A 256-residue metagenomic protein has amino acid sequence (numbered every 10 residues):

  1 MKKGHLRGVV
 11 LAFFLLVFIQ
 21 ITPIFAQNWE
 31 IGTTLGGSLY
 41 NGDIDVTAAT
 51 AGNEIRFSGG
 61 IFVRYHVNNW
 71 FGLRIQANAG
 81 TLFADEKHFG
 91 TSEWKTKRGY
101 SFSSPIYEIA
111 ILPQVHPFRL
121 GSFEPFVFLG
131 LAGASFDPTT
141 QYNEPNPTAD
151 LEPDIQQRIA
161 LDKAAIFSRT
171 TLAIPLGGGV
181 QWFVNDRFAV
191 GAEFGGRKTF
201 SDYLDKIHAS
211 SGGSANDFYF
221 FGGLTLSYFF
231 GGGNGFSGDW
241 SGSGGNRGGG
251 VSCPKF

Functional and structural regions predicted by a protein language model:
T22, L39, V67-N69, Q114-R119 (+3 more regions): Outer-membrane beta-barrel proteins
F25-H66, S227, G231, K255-F256: Short glycine/proline- and aromatic-enriched beta-strand/turn motifs that initiate or cap beta-hairpins
Q27, N53-F57, S103-I109, F123 (+2 more regions): Residues that define the transmembrane beta-barrel architecture of outer-membrane proteins
E30, G72, S122-E124, P175 (+4 more regions): Membrane-spanning beta-strand positions in outer-membrane beta-barrel proteins
T33-L35, G59-Y65, I111-V115, L129-G133 (+3 more regions): Residues on the lipid-exposed face of transmembrane beta-strands in outer-membrane beta-barrel proteins
D43-A49, W94-S101, L161-I166, H208-G213: Extracellular loop and loop/strand-boundary signature of outer-membrane beta-barrel proteins
Y65-P153, S227-Y228: Gram-negative (and chloroplast) outer-membrane scaffold detector with strong preference for beta-barrel transmembrane
N185-F256: Predominantly the C-terminal beta-signal and adjacent terminal strand-loop region of outer-membrane beta-barrel
